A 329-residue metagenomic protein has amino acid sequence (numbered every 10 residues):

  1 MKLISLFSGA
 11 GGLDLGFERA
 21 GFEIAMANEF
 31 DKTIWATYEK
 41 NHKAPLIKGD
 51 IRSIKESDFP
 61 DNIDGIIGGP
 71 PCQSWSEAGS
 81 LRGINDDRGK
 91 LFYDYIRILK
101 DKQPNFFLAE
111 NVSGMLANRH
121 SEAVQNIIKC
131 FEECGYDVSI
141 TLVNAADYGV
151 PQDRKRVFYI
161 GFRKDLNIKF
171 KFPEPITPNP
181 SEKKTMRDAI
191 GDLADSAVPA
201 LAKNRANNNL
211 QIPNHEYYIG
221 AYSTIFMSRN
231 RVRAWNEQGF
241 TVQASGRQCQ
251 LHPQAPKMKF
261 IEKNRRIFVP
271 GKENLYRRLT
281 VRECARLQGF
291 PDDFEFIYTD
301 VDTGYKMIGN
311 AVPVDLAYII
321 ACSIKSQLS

Functional and structural regions predicted by a protein language model:
K2-F22, C130-C134, R156-S329: S-adenosyl-L-methionine-dependent DNA methyltransferase catalytic core
K2-Q103, S113-A117, E122-Q125, E132: Core alpha/beta nucleotide-donor-binding catalytic domains of modification enzymes
D14, Q73-E77, M115-N118, G149-D153 (+2 more regions): Short catalytic/ligand-binding loop motif for oxyanion handling, primarily in non-cytosolic enzymes, centered on
K48-G49, S113, Y136-D147: Conserved S-adenosyl-L-methionine
P60, P151-R156: A short, glycine/Asx- and small/polar-enriched loop/turn that sits immediately N-terminal to a beta-strand
F106-V112, Y298: Short beta-strands and strand-loop turn motifs
R119-A123, K155, L316: Residues at alpha-helix caps and immediate loop-helix transition turns in enzyme cores, especially N- and C-cap
